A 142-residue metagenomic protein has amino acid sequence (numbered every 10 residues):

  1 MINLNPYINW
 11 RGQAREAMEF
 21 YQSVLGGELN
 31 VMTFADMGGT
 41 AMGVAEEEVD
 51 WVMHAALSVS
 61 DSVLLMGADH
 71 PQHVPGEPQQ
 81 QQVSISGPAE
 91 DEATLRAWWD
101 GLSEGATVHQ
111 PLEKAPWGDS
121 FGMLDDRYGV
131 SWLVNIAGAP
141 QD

Functional and structural regions predicted by a protein language model:
I2, M32-T33, W51-S58, L65-E77 (+1 more regions): Vicinal oxygen chelate
I8-S62: Core segments of cupin and vicinal oxygen chelate
